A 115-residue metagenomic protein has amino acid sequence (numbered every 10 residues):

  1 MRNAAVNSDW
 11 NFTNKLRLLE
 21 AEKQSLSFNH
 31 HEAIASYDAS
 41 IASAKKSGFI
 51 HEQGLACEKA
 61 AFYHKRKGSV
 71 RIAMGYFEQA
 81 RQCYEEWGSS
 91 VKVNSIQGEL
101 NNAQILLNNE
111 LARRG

Functional and structural regions predicted by a protein language model:
M1-E110: Helix-coil-helix junctions within alpha-helical repeat/solenoid scaffolds
G115: Helix-turn-helix DNA-binding segment
